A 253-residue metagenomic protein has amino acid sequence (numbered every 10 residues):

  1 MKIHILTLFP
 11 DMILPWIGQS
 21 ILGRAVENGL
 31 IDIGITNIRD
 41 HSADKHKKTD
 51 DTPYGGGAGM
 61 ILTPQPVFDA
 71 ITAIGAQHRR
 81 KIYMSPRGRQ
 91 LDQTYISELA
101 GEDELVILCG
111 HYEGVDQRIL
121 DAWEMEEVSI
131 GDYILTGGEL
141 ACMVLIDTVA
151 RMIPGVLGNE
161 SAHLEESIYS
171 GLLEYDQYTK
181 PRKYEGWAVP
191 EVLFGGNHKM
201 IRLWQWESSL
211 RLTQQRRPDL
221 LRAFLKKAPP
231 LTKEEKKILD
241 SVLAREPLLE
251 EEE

Functional and structural regions predicted by a protein language model:
M1-I74, K199-R222: N-terminal nucleotide/polyanion-binding subdomain common to many enzyme families
H4-L6, G34-T36, R80-I82, L105-I107 (+1 more regions): Hydrophobic/aromatic beta-strand patches that form the interior of the parallel beta-sheet core in alpha/beta enzyme
S20-R24, S97-G101, A122-W123: Short, solvent-exposed amphipathic alpha-helical segments in soluble enzyme and RNA/protein-processing domains
A58-I61, Q90, Y112, D116 (+5 more regions): Gly/Ser/Thr-rich beta-alpha loop segments that engage phosphate groups in nucleotides
I61-H111, D116, P154: S-adenosyl-L-methionine/SAH cofactor-binding core of RNA-modifying enzymes
I119-S167: Structured adenosyl-cofactor binding patch, chiefly the S-adenosyl-L-methionine
Y169-K227: Long, charged alpha-helical interface segments
R211-E253: N-terminus-biased detector of the onset of the functional/mature region
